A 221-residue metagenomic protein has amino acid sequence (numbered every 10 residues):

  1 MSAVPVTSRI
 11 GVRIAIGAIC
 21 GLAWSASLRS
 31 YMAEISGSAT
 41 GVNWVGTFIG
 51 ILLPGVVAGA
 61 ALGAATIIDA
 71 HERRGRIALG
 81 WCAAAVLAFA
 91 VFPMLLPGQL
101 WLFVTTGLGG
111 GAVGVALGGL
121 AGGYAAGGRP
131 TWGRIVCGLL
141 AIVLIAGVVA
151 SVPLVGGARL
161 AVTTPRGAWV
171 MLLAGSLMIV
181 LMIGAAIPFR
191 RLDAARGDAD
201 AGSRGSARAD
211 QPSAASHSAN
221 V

Functional and structural regions predicted by a protein language model:
M1-R76, A199-G202, D210, A219: N-terminal topogenic module of multi-pass integral membrane proteins
T7-C20, H71-A85, A126-I145, A194-A199: Cytoplasm-facing juxtamembrane segments at the starts of transmembrane helices in multi-pass membrane proteins
S25-A33, G63, I67, P93 (+4 more regions): Short hydrophobic alpha-helical membrane-anchoring segments
A26-L53, F89-A112, V149-A174: Membrane interfacial helix motifs at helix-loop boundaries and amphipathic/re-entrant anchors
G50-A64, A112-Y124, A174-P188: Hydrophobic cores of alpha-helical transmembrane segments in multi-pass inner/ER membrane proteins, independent
G55-G63, G75-P97: A glycine-rich, hydrophobic loop/mini-helix early in the fold
A85-I142: Membrane-proximal helix-loop-helix units in multi-pass membrane proteins
R134-V221: Terminal transmembrane helical module of multi-pass membrane proteins
